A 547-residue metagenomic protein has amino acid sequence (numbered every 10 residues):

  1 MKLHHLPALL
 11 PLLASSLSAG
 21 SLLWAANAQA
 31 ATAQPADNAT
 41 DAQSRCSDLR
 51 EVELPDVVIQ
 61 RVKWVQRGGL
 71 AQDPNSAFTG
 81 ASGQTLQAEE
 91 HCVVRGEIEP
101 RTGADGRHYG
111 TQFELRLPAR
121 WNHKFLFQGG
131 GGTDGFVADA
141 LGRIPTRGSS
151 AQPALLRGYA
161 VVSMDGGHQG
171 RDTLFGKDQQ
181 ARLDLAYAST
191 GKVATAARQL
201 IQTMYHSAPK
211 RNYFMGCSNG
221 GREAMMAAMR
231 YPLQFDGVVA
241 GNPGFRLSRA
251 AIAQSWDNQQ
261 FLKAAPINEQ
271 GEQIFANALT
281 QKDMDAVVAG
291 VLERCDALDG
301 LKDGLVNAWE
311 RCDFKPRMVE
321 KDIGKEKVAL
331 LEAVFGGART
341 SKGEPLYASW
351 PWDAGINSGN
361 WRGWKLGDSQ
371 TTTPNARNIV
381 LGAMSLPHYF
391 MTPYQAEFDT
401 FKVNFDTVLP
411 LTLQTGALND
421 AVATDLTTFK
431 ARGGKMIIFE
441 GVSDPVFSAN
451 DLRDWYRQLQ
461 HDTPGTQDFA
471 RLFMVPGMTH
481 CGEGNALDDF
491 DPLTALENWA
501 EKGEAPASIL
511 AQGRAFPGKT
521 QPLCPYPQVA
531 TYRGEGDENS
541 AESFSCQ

Functional and structural regions predicted by a protein language model:
K2-A28: Gram-negative bacterial Sec-dependent N-terminal signal peptides
A31-K124, V137-D139, G148-S149, V288 (+5 more regions): Catalytic-loop region of hydrolases
G80, N122, G130-H206, I252-A253 (+2 more regions): Cap/lid segment of the alpha/beta-hydrolase catalytic domain
A104-Y109, V137-R143, G166, D172-K177 (+8 more regions): Short, solvent-exposed loop/turn and secondary-structure capping segments
G216-G220, A224: Gly/Ala-rich beta-loop-alpha elbow adjacent to hydrolase catalytic centers
M226-A228, L233-R339, M474: A catalytic-pocket lid/entrance helix-loop region that shapes and gates access to the active site across common
K263, Q270-G271, G382-T424: Mobile cap/lid helix-loop segments that gate and shape the active-site cleft of serine hydrolases
I438-E440: Short beta-strand/loop motif that positions the catalytic acidic residue of the alpha/beta-hydrolase fold
